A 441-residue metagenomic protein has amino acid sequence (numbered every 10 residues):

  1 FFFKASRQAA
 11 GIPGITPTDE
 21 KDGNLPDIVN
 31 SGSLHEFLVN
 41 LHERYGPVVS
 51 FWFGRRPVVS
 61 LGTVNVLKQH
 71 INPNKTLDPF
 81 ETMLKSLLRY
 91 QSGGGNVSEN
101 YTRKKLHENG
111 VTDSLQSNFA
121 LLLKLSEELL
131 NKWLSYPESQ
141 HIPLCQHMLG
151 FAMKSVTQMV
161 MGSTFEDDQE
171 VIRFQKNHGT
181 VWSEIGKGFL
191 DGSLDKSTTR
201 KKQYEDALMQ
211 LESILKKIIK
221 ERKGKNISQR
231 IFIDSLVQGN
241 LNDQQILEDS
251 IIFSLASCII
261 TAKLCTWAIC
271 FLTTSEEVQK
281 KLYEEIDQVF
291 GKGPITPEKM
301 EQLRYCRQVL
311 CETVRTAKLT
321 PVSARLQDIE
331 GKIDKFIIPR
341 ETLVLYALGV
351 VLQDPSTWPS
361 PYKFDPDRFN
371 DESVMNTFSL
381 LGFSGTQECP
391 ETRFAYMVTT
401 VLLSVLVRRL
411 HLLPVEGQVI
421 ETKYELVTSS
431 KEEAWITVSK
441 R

Functional and structural regions predicted by a protein language model:
F1-Q8, M397: Terminal signal-anchor or tail-anchor transmembrane helices that tether membrane-associated enzymes to cellular
A5-V29, L34-L121, L125, S139 (+3 more regions): Cytochrome P450 substrate-recognition site 1
L25-G46, S213, K217, G293-D334 (+2 more regions): Conserved cytochrome P450 K-helix E-x-x-R motif and the immediately C-terminal K′/meander segment
P79-Q91, S98-E99, Q116-K263, K281: Cytochrome P450 heme-thiolate monooxygenase catalytic core
I260-T273, L402: Short, small-residue alpha-helix embedded
V278, T392-S429: Cytochrome P450 heme-binding "Cys pocket" and the immediately downstream C-terminal segment
Y346-S373: Conserved cytochrome P450 K-helix/beta-meander segment immediately N-terminal to the heme-binding cysteine loop
